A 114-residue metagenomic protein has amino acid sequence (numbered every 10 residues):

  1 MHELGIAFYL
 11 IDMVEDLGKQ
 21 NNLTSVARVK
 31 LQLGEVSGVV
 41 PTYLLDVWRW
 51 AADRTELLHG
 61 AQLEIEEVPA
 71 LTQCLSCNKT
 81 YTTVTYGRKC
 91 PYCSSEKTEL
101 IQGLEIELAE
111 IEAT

Functional and structural regions predicted by a protein language model:
M1-E64: Long, charged N-terminal interaction/targeting segments
L33, E67, E110: Flexible glycine-/small-residue-rich
S37-V40, A70-C74: Acidic pyrophosphate-coordinating catalytic loop
Q62-P69, K79-V84: Short, flexible, mixed-charge glycine/proline-rich loop motifs that serve as phosphate/nucleic-acid-contacting
T72, R88, I106: Cys/His-enriched microdomains
C74-C77, C90-C93: Short cysteine-rich clusters marking metal-coordination/redox-active sites
T82, S95-E99: Short functional micro-motifs and their immediate structural scaffolds
T98-E110: Short metal-binding segments enriched for Cys and/or His
